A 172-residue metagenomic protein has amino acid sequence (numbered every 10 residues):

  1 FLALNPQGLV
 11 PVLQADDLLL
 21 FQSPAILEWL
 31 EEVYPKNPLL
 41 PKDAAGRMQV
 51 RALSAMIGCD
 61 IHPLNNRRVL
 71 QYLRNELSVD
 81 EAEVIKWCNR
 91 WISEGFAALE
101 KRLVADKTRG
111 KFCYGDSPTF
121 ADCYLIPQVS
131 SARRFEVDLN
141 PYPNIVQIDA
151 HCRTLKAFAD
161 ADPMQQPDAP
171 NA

Functional and structural regions predicted by a protein language model:
F1-E83: GST-like domain detector, emphasizing the conserved glutathione-binding G-site in the N-terminal thioredoxin-like
A3, T154, P163: Phosphate-coordinating loops and pocket residues in cytosolic domains that bind phosphorylated ligands
E31, Q128-V129, D162: Active-site-flanking alpha-helical
I57-T154: GST-like fold's C-terminal all-alpha helical module
N66-R67, D162-Q165: Short coil/turn segments at secondary-structure boundaries
T119, Q166-A172: Carbohydrate-binding/catalytic loop surfaces
